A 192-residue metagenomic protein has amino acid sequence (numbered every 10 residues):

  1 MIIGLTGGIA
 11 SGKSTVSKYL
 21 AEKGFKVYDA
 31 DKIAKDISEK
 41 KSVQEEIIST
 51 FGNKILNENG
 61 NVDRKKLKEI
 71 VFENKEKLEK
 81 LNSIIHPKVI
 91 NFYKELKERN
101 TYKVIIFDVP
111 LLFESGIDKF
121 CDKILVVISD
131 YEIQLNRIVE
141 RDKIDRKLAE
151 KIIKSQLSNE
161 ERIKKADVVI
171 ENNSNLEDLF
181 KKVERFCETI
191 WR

Functional and structural regions predicted by a protein language model:
I3-L5: Hydrophobic anchor at the beta1->P-loop junction of P-loop NTPases
G8, L20: P-loop (Walker A) phosphate-binding loop of NTP-binding proteins
S11: ATP-binding Walker
S14: Walker A/P-loop
K32, D36-T101: ATP-dependent small-molecule kinase phosphotransfer cores that center on conserved nucleotide phosphate-binding segments
F92-R99, I105-R141: ATP-dependent NMP and nucleoside kinases share a basic, alpha-helical "lid"
K119-F120, E140, I144-T189: Small-molecule kinase domains that catalyze NTP-dependent phosphoryl transfer to phosphate-bearing small molecules
